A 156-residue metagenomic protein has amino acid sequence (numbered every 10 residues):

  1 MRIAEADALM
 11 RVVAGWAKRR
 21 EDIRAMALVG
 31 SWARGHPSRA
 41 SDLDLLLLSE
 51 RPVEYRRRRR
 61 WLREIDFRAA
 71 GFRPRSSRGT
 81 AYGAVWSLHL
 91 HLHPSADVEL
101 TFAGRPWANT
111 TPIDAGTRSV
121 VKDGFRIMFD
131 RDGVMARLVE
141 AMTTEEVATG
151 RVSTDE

Functional and structural regions predicted by a protein language model:
M1, I65-E156: Conserved NTP/Mg2+-binding pocket subregion across the NTase superfamily
M1-A27: Helical scaffold of the NTase/Pol beta-like nucleotidyltransferase catalytic core
V12-G15, V29-R34, R75-S76, V85-L88: Short secondary-structure capping/turn segments at boundaries of alpha-helices and beta-strands
V13, A17, L62-A69: Hydrophobic, Leu/Ile/Phe/Ala-enriched alpha-helical segments that form helix-helix packing faces
K18-R20, P37, Y82, L92: A generic structural signal for short, solvent-exposed coil/turn residues that cap or connect secondary-structure
G30, R34-D66, S95-D97: Catalytic metal-binding acidic patch
